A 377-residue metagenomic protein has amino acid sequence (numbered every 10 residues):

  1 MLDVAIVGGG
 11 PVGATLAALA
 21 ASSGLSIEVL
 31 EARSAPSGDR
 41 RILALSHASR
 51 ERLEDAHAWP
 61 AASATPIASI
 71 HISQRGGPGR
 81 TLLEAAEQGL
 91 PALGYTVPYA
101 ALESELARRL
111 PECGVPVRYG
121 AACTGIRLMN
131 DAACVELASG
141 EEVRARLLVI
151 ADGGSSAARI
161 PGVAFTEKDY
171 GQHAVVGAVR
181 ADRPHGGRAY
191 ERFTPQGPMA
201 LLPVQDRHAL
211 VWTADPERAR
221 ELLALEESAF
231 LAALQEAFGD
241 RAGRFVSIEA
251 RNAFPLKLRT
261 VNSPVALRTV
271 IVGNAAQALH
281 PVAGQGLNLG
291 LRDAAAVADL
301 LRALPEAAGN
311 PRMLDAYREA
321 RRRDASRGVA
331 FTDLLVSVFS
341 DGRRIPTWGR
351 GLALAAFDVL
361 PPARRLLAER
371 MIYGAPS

Functional and structural regions predicted by a protein language model:
M1-G10: Beta1/beta-strand and adjacent pyrophosphate-binding region of the FAD-binding site in flavoprotein oxidoreductases
G13-A14: N-terminal Rossmann-fold NAD(P) dinucleotide-binding loop
A21-R41: Glycine-rich FAD pyrophosphate-binding loop
R40-R75: N-terminal FAD cofactor-binding segment of flavoenzymes
L53, C134, E141-E142, L147-R244 (+1 more regions): Conserved FAD-binding catalytic core of PHBH/FMO-like flavoproteins
T65-P161, E167-V176, D182: Conserved N-terminal helical subregion
E221-G309: FAD/FMN-dependent oxidoreductases across multiple families
D299-S377: C-terminal helical "tail/cap" subdomain of flavin- and related membrane-associated enzymes
